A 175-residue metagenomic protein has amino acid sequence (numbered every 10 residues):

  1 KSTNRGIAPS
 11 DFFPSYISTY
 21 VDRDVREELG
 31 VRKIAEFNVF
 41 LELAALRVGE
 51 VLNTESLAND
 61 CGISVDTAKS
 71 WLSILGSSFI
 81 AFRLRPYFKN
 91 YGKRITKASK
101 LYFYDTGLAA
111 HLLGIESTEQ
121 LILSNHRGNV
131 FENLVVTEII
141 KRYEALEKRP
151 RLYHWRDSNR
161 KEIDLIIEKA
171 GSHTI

Functional and structural regions predicted by a protein language model:
N4-H173: Accessory nucleic acid-recognition modules appended to NTPase machines
